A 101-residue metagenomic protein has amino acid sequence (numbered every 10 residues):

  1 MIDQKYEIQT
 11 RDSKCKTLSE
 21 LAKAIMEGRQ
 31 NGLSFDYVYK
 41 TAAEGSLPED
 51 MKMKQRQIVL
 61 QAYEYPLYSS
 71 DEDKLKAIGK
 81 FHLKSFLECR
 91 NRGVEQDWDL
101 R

Functional and structural regions predicted by a protein language model:
M1-T41, E95: N-terminal secretory signal peptides
L33-R101: Compact alpha-helical subdomains of small soluble proteins
